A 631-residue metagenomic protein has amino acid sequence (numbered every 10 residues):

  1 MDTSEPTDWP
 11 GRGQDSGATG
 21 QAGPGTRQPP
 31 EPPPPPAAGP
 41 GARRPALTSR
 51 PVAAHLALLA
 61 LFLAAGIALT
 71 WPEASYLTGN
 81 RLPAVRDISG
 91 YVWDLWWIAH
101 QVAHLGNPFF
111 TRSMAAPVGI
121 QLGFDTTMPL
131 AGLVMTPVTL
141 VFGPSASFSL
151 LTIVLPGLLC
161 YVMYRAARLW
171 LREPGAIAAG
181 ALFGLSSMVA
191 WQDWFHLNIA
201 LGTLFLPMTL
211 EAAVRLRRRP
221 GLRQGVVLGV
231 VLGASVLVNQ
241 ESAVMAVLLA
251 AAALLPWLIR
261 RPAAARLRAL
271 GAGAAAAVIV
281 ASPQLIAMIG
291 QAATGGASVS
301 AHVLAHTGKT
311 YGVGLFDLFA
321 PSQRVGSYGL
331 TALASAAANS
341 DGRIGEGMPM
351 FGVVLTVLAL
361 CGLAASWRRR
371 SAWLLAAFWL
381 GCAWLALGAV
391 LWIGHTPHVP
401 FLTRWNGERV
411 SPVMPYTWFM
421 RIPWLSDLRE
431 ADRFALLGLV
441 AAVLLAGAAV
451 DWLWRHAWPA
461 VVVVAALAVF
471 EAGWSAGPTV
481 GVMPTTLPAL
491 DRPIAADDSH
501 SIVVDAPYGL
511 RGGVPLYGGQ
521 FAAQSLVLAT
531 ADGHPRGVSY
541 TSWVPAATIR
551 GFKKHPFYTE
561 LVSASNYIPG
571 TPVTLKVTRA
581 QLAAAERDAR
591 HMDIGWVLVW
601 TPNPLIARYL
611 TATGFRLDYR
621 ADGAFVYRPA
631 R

Functional and structural regions predicted by a protein language model:
M1-P72, A274-A276, A364-S366, R370-W379: Start-transfer (signal-anchor) and selected internal transmembrane alpha helices of multi-pass inner/ER membrane
L56-L63, V230, A263-I289, A301-T310 (+1 more regions): Hydrophobic alpha-helical membrane-interfacial segments at the cytosolic entry of transmembrane helices
F62-A68, L150-L169, P174-L258, L270-L285 (+1 more regions): Membrane-embedded helix bundles of polyisoprenyl
A65-L159, S186-D193, L197-T203, G312 (+2 more regions): Membrane-interface coil-to-helix junctions
R86-Q101, S282-L363, P397-G407, Y416-T417 (+3 more regions): Periplasmic/ER-lumenal interhelical loops and adjacent helix-loop junctions in multi-pass membrane proteins
A251, G273-V278, A372, L444 (+1 more regions): Signature aromatic-anchored transmembrane alpha helix within multi-pass, membrane-resident enzymes that catalyze glycan
R261-G271, A359-V410, W452-W458: Membrane-interface helix-loop-helix junctions at transmembrane boundaries of multi-pass membrane enzymes, predominantly
A297-S300, L304, A466-R631: Extracytoplasmic
